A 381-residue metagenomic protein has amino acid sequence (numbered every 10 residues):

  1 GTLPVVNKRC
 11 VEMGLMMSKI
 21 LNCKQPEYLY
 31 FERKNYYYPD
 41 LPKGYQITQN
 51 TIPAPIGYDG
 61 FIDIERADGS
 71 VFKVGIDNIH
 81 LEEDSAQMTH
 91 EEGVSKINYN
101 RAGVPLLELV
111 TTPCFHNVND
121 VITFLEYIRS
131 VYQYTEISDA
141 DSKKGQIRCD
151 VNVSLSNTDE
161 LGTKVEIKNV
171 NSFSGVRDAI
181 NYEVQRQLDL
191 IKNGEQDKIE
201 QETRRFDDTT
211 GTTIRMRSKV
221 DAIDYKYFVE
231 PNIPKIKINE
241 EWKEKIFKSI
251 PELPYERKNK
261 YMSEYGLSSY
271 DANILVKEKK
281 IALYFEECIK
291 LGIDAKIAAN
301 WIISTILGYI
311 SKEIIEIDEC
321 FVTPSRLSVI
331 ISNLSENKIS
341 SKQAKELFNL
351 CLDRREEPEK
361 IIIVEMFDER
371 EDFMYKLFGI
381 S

Functional and structural regions predicted by a protein language model:
G1-E252, S263, S269, K290-D294 (+1 more regions): Basic, nucleic-acid-interacting segments
E195-I380: Long, charged, helix-rich clamp/arm modules that form nucleic acid-engaging surfaces of large nucleic-acid-processing
